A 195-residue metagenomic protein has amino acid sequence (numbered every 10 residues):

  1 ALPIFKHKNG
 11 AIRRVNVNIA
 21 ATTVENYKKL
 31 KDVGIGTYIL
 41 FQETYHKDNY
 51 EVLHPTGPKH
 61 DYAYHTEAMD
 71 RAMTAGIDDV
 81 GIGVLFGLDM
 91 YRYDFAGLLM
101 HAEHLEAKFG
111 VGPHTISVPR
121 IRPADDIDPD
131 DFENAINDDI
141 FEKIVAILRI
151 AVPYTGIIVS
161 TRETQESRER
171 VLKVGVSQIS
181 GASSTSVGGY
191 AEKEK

Functional and structural regions predicted by a protein language model:
A1-A72, D79-G81, G110-S117: Core AdoMet radical
I4-A11, A96, A107-K195: Auxiliary Fe-S-binding modules of radical SAM enzymes
I12-T22, P55-G57, A68-D94, S117-N134 (+1 more regions): Conserved strand-turn element in the central/C-terminal portion of the radical SAM core barrel that lines
T22-D32, D78, D89-H104, T164-V174: Catalytic cores of alpha/beta
K31-Y38, G76-D78, P153, K173-S180: Glycine-enriched alpha-helix->loop->beta-strand junction motifs that scaffold or abut catalytic
L40, A72, A102, L148 (+1 more regions): Conserved, mostly hydrophobic/aromatic
K47, D89, G188-G189: Generic structural signal for helix capping and beta-alpha/helix-loop junctions
Y62-H65, F95-L98, F141: Aromatic/hydrophobic pocket-lining residues that form the small-molecule binding cavity in soluble enzyme cores
